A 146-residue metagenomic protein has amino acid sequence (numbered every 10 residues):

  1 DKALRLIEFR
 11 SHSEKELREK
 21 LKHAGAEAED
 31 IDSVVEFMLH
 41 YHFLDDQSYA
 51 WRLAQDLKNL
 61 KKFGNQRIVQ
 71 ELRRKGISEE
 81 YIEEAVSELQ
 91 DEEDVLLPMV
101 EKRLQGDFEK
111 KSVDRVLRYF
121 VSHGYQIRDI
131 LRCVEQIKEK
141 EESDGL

Functional and structural regions predicted by a protein language model:
D1-L146: An alpha-helical, amphipathic repeat domain used for nucleic-acid recognition, typified by the mTERF helical solenoid
